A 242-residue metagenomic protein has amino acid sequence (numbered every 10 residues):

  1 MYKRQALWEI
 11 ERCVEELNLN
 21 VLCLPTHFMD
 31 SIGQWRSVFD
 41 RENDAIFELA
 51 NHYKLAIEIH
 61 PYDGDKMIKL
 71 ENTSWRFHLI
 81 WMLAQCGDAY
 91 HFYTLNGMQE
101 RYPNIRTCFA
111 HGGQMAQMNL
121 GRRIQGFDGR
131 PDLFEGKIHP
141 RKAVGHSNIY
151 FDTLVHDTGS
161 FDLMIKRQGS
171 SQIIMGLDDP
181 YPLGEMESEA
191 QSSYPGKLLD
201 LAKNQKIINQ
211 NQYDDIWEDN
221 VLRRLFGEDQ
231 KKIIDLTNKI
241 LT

Functional and structural regions predicted by a protein language model:
M1-Y2: Short, small-residue-biased leader/transition segments that mark boundaries at the very start of proteins
Q5-W8, R41: Generic recognition of short, well-ordered alpha-helical segments
E11-R12, N20, N96, I105 (+3 more regions): Mid-to-C-terminal alpha-helical segments outside catalytic/metal-binding sites
V14-I174, K239-L241: Catalytic pocket-lining loop regions of alpha/beta-barrel enzymes, especially the amidohydrolase/enolase/GH5 lineages
